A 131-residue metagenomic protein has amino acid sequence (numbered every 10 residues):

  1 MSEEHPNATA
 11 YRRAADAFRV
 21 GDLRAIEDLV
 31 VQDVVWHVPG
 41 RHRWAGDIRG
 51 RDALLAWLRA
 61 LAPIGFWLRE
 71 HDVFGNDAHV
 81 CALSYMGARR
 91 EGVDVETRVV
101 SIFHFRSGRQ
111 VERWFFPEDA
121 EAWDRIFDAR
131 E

Functional and structural regions predicted by a protein language model:
M1-E131: C-terminal and inter-domain tail/linker signature
